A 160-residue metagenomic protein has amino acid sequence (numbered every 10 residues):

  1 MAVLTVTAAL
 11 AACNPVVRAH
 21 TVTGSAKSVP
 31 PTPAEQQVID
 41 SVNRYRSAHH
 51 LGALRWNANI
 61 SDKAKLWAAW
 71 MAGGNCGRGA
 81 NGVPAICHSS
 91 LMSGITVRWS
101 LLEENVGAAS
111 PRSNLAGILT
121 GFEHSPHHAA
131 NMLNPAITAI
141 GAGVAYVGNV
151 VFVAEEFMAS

Functional and structural regions predicted by a protein language model:
M1-V6: Sec-dependent N-terminal signal peptides
A9-A12: C-terminal motif of bacterial Sec signal peptides marking the signal peptidase cleavage site
N14-S160: Functional surface patches built around histidine and acidic residues
